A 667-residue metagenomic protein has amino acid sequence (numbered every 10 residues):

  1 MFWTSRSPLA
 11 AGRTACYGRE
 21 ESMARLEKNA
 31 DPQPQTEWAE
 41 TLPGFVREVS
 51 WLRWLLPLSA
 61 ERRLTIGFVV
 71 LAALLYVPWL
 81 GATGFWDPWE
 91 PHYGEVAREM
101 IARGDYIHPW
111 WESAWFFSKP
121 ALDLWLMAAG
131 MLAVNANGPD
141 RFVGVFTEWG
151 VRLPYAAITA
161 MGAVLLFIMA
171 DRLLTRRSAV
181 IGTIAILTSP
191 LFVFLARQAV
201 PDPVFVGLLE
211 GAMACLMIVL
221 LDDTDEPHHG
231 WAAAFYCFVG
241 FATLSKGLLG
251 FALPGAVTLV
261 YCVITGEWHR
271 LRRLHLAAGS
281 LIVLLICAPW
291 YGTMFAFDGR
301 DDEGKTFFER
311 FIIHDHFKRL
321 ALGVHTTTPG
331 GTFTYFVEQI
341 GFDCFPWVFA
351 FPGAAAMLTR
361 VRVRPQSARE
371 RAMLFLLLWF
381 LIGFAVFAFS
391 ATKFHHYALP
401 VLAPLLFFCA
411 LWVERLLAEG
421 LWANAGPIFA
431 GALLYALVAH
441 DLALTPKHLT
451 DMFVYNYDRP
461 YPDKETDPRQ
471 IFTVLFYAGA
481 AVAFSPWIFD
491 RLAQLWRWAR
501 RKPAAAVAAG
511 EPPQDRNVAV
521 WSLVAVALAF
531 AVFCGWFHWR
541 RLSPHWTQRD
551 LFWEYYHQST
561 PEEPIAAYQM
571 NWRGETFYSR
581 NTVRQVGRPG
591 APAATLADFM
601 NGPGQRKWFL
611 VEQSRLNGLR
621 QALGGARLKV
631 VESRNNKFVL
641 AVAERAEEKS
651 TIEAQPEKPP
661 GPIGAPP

Functional and structural regions predicted by a protein language model:
S5-A10, R19, F194: Short linear segments in intrinsically disordered or otherwise low-structure-confidence regions
L9, Q33, A506-V507: A compositionally biased, intrinsically disordered/low-complexity signal enriched for hydrophobic/aromatic residues
G12-R13, G664: Secretory pathway export signals and precursors
M23-A423, A439-H448, T576, N636: Membrane-integral, polyisoprenol-dependent glycosyltransferases of the GT-C/oligosaccharyltransferase superfamily
R25-L26, E37-W54, A233, M357-P667: Membrane-embedded architecture of ER/inner-membrane glycosylation machinery
